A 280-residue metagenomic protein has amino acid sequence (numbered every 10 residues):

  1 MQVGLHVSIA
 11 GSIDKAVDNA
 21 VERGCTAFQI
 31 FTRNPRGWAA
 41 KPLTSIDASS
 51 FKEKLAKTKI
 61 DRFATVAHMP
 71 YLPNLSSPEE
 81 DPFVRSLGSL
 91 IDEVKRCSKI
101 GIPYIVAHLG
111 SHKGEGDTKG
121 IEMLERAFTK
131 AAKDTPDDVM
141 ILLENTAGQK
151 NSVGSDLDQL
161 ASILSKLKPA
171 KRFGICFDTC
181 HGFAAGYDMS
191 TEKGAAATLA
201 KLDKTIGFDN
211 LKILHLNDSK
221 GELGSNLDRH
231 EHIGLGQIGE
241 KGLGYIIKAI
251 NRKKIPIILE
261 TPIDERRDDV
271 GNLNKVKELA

Functional and structural regions predicted by a protein language model:
M1-A67, P73-K95: N-terminal pre-domain/capping segments
Q2, A161-A280: Histidine-acidic metal/acid-base catalytic patches
H6-A10, R33-P35, M69-L72, G110-H112 (+4 more regions): Active-site beta-loop-alpha junctions enriched in small/polar residues
I13, A48-F51, S86, L90 (+7 more regions): Aromatic/hydrophobic pocket-lining residues that form the small-molecule binding cavity in soluble enzyme cores
D18-C25, T44-V66, E93-G101, T129-D137 (+3 more regions): Acidic (Asp/Glu)-rich catalytic clusters
A20, H68, S86, C97 (+5 more regions): Conserved, mostly hydrophobic/aromatic
A40, T44-D47, E79-P82, S86 (+6 more regions): Residue-level preference for long, well-ordered alpha-helices that form the structural scaffold of enzyme catalytic
L75-G174: Active-site acidic/histidine proton-transfer and metal-coordination neighborhood in alpha/beta enzyme cores
